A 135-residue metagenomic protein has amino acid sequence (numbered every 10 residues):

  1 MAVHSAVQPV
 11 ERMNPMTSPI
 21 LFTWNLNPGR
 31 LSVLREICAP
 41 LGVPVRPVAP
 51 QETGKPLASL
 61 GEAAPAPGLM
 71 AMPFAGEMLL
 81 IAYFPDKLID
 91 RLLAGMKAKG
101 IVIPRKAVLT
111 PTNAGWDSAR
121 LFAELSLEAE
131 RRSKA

Functional and structural regions predicted by a protein language model:
A2-E62: N-terminal, charge-rich interaction modules
P9-N14, P65-M72, K97: Short, flexible, solvent-exposed loop/turn segments with mixed acidic/basic and small polar residues
P19, S32-V33, R46, I89-K134: Helix-rich interaction surfaces within compact, conserved domain-sized segments that mediate assembly or partner
W24, M78, A82-Y83, A107-P111: Short, charged/polar micro-motifs that form catalytic or ligand-binding hotspots
L26-N27, E52-T53, P85, P111-G115: Short beta-alpha junction loops
E52-L80: Short, intrinsically disordered low-complexity segments
L69-K99: Mid-chain, well-packed structural core segment of small domains
